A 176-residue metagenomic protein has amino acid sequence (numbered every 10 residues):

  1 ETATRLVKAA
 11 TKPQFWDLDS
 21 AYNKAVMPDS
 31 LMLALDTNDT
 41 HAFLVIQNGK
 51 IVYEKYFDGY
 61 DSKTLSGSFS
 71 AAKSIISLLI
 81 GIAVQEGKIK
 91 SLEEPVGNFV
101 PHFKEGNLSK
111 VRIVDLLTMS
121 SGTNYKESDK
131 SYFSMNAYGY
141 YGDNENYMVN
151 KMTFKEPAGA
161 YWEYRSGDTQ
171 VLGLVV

Functional and structural regions predicted by a protein language model:
E1-Y60, E86-I89: N-terminal leader/targeting segments and the immediately adjacent pre-domain N-terminus
K24-P28, N38-A42, L65-A72, I89 (+4 more regions): Solvent-exposed, acidic/flexible segments
D36-N38, G59-Y60, N107-K110, Y140-Y141 (+1 more regions): Extracellular/periplasmic catalytic domains that process cell-envelope and extracellular macromolecules
A42-V45, I51-E54, F69, D115-T118 (+1 more regions): Structural recognition of the beta-strand scaffold that forms the well-ordered cores of secreted hydrolase catalytic
G49, S66-L92, L116, L172-V176: Active-site SXXK
F57, S62, E94-H102, K130-S134: Short linear capping/connector segments at secondary-structure termini
S62-K63, D129-V176: Catalytic-site signature segments of enzymes, centered on catalytic residues
E86-N124, K151-T153: Active-site helix/loop module of the DD-peptidase/beta-lactamase fold, centered on the serine-lysine SxxK catalytic
